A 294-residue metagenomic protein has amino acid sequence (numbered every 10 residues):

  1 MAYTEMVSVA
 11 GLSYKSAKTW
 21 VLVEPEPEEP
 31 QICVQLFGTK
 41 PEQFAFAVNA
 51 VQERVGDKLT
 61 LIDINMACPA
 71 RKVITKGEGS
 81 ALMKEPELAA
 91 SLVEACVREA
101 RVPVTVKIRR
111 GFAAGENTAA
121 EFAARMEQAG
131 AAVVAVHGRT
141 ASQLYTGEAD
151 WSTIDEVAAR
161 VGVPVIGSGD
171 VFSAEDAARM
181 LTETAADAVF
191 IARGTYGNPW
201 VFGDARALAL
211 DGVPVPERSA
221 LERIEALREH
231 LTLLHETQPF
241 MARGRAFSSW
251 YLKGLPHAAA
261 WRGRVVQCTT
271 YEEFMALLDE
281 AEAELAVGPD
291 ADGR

Functional and structural regions predicted by a protein language model:
M1-D57: Glycine-rich, positively charged N-terminal anion/phosphate-binding segment
A2-E5, I32-L36, I62-I64, V104-I108 (+3 more regions): Hydrophobic faces of well-ordered beta-strands that scaffold small-molecule active sites in alpha/beta enzyme cores
V7-V9, F37-T39, A67-P69, R109-A113 (+3 more regions): Active-site beta-loop-alpha junctions enriched in small/polar residues
S13, F46, V73, D176-A177 (+1 more regions): Short glycine-/acidic-enriched loop or helix-start segments at secondary-structure transitions that form or flank
L36, S80-A81, T146, V215 (+2 more regions): Pocket-edge positions in alpha/beta enzyme catalytic cores
A45-E78, E85-V163: Alpha/beta enzyme core
E99, G115-V133, S152, E156-G167 (+1 more regions): Alpha/beta catalytic cores of nucleotide-metabolism and tRNA/nucleoside-modifying enzymes
